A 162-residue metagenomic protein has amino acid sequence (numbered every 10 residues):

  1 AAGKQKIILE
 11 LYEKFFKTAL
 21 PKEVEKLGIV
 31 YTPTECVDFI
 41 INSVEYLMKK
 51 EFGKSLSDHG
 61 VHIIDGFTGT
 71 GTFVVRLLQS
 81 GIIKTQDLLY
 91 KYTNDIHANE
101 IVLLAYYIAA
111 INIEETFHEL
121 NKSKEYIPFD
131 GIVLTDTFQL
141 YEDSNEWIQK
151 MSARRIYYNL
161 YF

Functional and structural regions predicted by a protein language model:
G3-F162: SAM-dependent methyltransferase catalytic region
